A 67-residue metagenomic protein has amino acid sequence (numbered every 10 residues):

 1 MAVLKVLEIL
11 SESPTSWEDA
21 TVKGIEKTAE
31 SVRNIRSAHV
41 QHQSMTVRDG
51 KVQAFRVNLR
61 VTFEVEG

Functional and structural regions predicted by a protein language model:
A2-I35: Short, well-ordered alpha-helical segments
H39, S44-G67: A cross-kingdom feature marking charged/low-complexity
